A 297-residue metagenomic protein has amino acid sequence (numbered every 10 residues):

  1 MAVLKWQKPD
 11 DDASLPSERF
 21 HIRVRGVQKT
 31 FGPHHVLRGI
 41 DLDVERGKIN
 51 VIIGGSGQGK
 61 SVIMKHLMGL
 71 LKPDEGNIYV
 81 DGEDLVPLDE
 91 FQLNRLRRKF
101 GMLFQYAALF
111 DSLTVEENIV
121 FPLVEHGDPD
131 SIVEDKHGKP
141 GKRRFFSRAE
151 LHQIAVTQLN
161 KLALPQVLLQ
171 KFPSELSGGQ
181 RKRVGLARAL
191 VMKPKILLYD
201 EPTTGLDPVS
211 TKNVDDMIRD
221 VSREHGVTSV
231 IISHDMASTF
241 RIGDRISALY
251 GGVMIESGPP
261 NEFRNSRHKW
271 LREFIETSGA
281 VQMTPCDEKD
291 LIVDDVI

Functional and structural regions predicted by a protein language model:
M68: Helix-to-loop junction immediately C-terminal to a conserved catalytic motif
E83-D84, V124-G127, V133-V167: Conserved ABC ATPase "signature" region
L113-F121: Short coil-to-helix segment of the ABC ATPase nucleotide-binding domain corresponding to the Q-loop/switch region
F172-L176, Q180: Conserved ABC ATPase signature
K193: Conserved catalytic motifs of ABC-family nucleotide-binding domains
L197-D200: Catalytic Walker B motif of ABC-type/P-loop ATPase nucleotide-binding domains
S233-H234: H-loop/switch region of ABC-family ATPase nucleotide-binding domains
